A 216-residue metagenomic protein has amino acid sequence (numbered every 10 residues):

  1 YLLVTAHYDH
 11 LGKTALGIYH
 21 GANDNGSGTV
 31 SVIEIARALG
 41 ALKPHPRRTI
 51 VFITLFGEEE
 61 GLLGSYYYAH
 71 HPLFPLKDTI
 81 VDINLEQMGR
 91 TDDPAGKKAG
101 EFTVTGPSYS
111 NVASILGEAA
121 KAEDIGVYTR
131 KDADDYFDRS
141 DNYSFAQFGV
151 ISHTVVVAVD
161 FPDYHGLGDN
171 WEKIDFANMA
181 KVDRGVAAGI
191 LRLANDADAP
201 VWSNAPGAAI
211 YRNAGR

Functional and structural regions predicted by a protein language model:
V4-G61, V186: Alpha-helical metal-binding/catalytic segments enriched in His/Glu/Asp
T14-Y19, P94-K97, H165-D169: Short acidic, glycine/proline-rich loop/turn micro-motifs
A22-V30, P44, E59-L63, G106-N111 (+2 more regions): Soluble non-cytosolic domains of exported or imported proteins
T29, I33-A36, L62-A69, A113 (+4 more regions): Extracytoplasmic/secreted envelope proteins and their assembly/folding machinery, especially bacterial periplasmic
S31, A36, G40-H45, L62 (+6 more regions): C-terminal soluble interaction/assembly domains
R37, A41, P162-R216: His/Asp/Glu-rich mid-to-C-terminal helical/loop segments that flank catalytic regions of hydrolases
R48, G126-D135, A197-A205: Surface-exposed patches in mature extracellular/periplasmic domains of secreted proteins
L55-T154, A158-D160: Metal-dependent peptidase/peptidase-like ectodomains
